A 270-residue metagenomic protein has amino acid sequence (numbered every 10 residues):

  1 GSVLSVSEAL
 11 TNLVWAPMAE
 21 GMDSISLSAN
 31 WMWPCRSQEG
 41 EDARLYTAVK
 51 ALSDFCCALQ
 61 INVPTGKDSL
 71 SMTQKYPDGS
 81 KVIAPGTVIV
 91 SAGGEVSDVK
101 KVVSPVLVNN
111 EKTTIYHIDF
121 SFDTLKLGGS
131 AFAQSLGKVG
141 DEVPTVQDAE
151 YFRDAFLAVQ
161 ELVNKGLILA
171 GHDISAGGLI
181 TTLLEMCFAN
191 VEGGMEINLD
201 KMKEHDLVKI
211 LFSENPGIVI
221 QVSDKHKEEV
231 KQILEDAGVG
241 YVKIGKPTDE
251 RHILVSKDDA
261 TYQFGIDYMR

Functional and structural regions predicted by a protein language model:
G1-D123, S130-G140: Glycine-rich phosphate/pyrophosphate-binding loop regions near the starts of catalytic domains
S5-L10, V159, L179-C187: Buried hydrophobic packing segments
E41, L45-F55, L59-P64, D68-I89 (+2 more regions): Glycine-/charge-enriched secondary-structure boundary and capping motifs
F55, Y116, F120-F122, F132 (+5 more regions): Phenylalanine-focused residue identity feature
S91-S97, V146-F156, I197-E204: A general structural motif
F120, G129, A133-L169: A glycine- and small/hydrophobic-rich beta-loop-beta segment that serves as a flexible "lid/hinge" or phosphate-binding
K126-L127, V230: Short glycine-/acidic-enriched loop or helix-start segments at secondary-structure transitions that form or flank
